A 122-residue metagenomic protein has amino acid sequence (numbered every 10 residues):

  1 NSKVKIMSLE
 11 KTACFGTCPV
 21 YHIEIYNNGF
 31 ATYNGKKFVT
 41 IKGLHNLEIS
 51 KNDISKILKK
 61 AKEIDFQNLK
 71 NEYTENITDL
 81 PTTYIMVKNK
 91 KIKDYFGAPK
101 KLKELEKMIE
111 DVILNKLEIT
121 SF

Functional and structural regions predicted by a protein language model:
N1-F15, V39, G43, I64-F122: Short, well-ordered, aromatic-rich surface patches in folded extracellular/luminal domains
C18: An acidic/histidine-cluster motif and surrounding catalytic segment that typifies divalent-metal-assisted enzyme active
H22-Y33, D79-T82: A short, structured beta-strand/loop element
T32-Q67: A short-motif feature that recognizes glycine-rich, charge-decorated loops that bind or process nucleotide phosphates
